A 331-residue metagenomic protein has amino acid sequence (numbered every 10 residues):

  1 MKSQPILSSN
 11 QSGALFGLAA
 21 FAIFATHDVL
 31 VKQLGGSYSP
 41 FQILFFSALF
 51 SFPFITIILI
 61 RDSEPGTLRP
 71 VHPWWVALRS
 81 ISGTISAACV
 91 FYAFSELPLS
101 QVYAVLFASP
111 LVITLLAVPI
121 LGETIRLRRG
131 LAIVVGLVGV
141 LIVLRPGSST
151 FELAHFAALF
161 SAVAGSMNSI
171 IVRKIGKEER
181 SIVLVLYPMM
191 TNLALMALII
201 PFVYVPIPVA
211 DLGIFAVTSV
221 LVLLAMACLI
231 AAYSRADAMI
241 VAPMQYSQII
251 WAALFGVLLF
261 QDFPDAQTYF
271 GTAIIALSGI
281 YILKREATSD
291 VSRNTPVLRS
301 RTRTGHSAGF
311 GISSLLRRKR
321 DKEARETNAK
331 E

Functional and structural regions predicted by a protein language model:
M1-Q42, T150-K174, N294-E331: Glycine-/small-residue-enriched transmembrane alpha-helix faces in small-molecule transporters and effluxers
S12-A20, L59-I60, E64-C89, L153-S161 (+2 more regions): Loop-to-transmembrane-helix transition segments
G13, S37-I85, A164-M167, Y187-F202: Transmembrane alpha-helices of multi-pass small-molecule transport proteins
F21-T26, T56, S80-A88, P110-L115 (+7 more regions): Hydrophobic/small/kink-forming positions within alpha-helical transmembrane segments of polytopic membrane proteins
Y92, S109-L131, V203, I250-Y269: C-terminal transmembrane-helix exit sites in multi-pass transporters
V102-A108, I175, E179-P188, M226-V257: Helix-helix packing/entry segments at the starts of transmembrane helices
Y103-L106, G122-I142, S148, E152-H155 (+2 more regions): Loop-to-transmembrane alpha-helix entry segments
I250-E331: C-terminal-most transmembrane helix of multi-pass membrane proteins
